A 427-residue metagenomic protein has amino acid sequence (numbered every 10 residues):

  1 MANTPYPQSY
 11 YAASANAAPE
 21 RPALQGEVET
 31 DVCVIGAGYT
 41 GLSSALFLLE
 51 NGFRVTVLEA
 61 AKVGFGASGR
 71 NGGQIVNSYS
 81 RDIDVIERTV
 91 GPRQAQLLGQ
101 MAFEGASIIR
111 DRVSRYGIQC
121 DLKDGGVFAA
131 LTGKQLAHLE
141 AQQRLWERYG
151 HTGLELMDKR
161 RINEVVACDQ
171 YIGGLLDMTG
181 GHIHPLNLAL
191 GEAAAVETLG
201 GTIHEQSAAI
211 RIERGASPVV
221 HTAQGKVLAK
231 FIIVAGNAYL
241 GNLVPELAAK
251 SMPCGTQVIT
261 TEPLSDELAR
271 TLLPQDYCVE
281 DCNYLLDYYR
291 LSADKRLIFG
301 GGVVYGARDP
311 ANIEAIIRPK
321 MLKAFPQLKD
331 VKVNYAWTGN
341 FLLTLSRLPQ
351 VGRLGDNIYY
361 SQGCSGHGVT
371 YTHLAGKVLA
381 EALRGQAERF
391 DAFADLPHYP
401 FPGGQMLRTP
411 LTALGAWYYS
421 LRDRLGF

Functional and structural regions predicted by a protein language model:
M1-V32: Extreme N-terminal leader/targeting segments of oxidoreductases
R21, I118-F128, R161-A195, L199 (+1 more regions): Helix-loop-beta segment of a Rossmann-like dinucleotide-binding subdomain
T30-V57: N-terminal Rossmann-like FAD-binding beta1-loop-alpha1 element of flavoenzymes
E50-R70: Glycine-rich FAD pyrophosphate-binding loop
S78-R160: Dinucleotide-binding Rossmann-like beta1-alpha1 core, especially the glycine-rich loop that anchors the ADP
S107, R115-K123, A209, S217 (+1 more regions): Active-site substrate-recognition segment that forms the wall of the catalytic cavity or substrate channel
A137, A141-L145, Q170-K230: Helical element adjacent to the flavin cofactor pocket in flavoenzyme catalytic cores
A307-D309, E314-R424: C-terminal catalytic lobe of FAD-dependent flavoproteins
